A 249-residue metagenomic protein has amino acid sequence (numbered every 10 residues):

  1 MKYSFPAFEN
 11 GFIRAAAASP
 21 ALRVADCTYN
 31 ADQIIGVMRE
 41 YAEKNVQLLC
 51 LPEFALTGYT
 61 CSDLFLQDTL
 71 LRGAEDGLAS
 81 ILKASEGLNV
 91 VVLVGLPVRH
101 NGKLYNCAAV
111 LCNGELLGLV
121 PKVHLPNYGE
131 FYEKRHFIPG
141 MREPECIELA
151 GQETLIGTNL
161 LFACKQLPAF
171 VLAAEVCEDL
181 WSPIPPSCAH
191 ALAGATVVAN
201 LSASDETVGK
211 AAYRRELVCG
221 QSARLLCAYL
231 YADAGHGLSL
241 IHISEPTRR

Functional and structural regions predicted by a protein language model:
M1-S244, R248-R249: Enzyme catalytic cores with a strong preference for nitrogen-chemistry domains
